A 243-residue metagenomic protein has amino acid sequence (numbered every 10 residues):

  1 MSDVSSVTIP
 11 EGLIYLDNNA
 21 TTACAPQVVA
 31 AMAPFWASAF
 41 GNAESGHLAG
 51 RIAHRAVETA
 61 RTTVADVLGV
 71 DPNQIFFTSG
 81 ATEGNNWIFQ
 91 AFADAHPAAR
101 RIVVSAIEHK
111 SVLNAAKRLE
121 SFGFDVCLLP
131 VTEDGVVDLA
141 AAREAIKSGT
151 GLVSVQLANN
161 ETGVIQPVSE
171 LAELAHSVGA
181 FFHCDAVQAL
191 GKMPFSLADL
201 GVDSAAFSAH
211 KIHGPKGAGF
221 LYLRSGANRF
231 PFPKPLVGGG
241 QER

Functional and structural regions predicted by a protein language model:
M1-R243: Pyridoxal 5′-phosphate
